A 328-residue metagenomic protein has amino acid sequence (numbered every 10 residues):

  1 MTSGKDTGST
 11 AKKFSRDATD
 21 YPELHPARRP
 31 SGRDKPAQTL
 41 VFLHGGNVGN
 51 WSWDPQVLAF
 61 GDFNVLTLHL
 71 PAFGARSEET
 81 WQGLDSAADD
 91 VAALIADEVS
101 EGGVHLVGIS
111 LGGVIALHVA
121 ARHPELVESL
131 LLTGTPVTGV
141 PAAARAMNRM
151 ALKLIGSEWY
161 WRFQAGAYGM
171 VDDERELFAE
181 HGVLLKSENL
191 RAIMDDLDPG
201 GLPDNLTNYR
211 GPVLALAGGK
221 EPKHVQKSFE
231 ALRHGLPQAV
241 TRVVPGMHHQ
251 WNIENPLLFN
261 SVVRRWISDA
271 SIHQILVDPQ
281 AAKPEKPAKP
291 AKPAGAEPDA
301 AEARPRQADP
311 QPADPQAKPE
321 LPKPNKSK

Functional and structural regions predicted by a protein language model:
D20, L24-S77: Conserved HGGG/HGGXW glycine-rich cap/lid loop of the alpha/beta-hydrolase fold
H25, N64-V107, S261: Active-site loop/oxyanion-hole signature of alpha/beta-hydrolase fold enzymes
G108-G112, A116: Gly/Ala-rich beta-loop-alpha elbow adjacent to hydrolase catalytic centers
L117-R122, L126-G156: Flexible "cap/lid" loop of the alpha/beta hydrolase fold
A142-A143, S157-N208: Conserved alpha/beta-hydrolase catalytic His-Asp/Glu region
Y209, A215-A217: Short beta-strand/loop motif that positions the catalytic acidic residue of the alpha/beta-hydrolase fold
P222-S228: Conserved alpha/beta-hydrolase "acid-adjacent" motif
M247-N260, D278: Catalytic histidine-centered segment of alpha/beta-hydrolase-like enzymes
